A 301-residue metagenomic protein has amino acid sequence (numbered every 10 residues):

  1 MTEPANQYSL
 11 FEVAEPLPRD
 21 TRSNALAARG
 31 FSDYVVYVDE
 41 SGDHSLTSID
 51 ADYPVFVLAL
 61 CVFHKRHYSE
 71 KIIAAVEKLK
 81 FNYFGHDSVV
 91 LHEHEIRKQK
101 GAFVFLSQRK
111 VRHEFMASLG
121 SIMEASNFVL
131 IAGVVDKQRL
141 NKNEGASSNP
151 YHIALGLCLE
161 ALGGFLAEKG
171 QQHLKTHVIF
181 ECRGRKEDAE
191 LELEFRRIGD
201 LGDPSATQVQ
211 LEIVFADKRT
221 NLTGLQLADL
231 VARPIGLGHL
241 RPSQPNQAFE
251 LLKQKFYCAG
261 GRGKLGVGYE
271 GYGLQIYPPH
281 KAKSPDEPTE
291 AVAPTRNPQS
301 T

Functional and structural regions predicted by a protein language model:
T2-T301: Phosphate-ester processing/binding pockets and catalytic centers
